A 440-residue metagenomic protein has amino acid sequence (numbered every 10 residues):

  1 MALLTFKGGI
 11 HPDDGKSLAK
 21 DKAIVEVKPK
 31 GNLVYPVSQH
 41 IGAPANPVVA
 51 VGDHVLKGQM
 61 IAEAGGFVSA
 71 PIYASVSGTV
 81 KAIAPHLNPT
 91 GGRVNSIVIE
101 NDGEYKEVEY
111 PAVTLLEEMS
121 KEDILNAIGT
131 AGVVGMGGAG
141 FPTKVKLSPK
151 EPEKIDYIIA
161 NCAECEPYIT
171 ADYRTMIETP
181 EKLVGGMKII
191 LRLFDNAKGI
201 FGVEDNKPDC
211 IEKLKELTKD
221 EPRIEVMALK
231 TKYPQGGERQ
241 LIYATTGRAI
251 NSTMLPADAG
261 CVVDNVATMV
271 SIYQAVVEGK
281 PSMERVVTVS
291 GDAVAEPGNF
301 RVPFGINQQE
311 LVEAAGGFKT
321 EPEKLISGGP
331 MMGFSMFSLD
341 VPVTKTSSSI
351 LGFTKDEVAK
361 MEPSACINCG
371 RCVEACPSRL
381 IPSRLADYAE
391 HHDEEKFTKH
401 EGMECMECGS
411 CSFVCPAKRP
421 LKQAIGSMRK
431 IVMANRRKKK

Functional and structural regions predicted by a protein language model:
M1-V48: N-terminal, Lys/Arg-enriched amphipathic/low-complexity engagement segments that precede the first folded domain
A50-E63, A82: Short, well-structured beta-strand-loop connectors
G78-V80: Conserved hydrophobic positions within beta-strands
D102-G132, G137, K150, P167-I169 (+2 more regions): Flanking helices and flexible, charged tails adjoining ferredoxin-like Fe-S electron-transfer domains in multi-subunit
I177-R192: Histidine-anchored nucleotide/phosphate-binding helix
N196-Q308, A314-K319, G329: Hydrophobic alpha-helical positions that pack around
K232-G236, Q240-R248, G316-I367: Active-site gating/interface segments in enzymes
S347-P363, V373, P377-K440: Ferredoxin-type iron-sulfur electron-transfer modules in oxidoreductases and energy-metabolism complexes
